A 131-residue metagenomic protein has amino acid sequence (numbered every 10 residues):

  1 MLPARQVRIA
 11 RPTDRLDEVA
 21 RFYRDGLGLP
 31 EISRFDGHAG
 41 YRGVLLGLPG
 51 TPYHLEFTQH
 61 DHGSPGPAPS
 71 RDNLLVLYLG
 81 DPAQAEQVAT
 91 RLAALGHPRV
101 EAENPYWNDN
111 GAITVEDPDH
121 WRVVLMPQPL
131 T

Functional and structural regions predicted by a protein language model:
M1-L2, R8, I32-R34, A89-T131: Vicinal oxygen chelate
R5-D14, V44-P49, S64-A93, G111-E116: Vicinal oxygen chelate
R11-Y53: Core segments of cupin and vicinal oxygen chelate
G37-H38, H60-D61, D81-P82, P105-Y106: Short beta->alpha connector loops
G50-L55, D119-V123: Short, charged/polar, Gly/Pro-enriched secondary-structure boundary elements
T58-H62, P127-L130: Acetyl-CoA-dependent GNAT
D61-S64, V100: A generic local structural motif
